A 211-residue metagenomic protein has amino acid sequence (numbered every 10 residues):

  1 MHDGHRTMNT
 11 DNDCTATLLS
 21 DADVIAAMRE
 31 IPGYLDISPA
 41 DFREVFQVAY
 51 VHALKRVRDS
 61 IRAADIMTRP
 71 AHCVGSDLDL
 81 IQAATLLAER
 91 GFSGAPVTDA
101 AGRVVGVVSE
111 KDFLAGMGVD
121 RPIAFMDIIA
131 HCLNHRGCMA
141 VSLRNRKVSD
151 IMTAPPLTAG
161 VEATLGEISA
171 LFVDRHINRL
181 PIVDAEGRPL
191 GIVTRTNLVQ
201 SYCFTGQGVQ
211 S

Functional and structural regions predicted by a protein language model:
M1-S211: Tandem CBS (Cystathionine beta-synthase) repeat/Bateman regulatory domains
